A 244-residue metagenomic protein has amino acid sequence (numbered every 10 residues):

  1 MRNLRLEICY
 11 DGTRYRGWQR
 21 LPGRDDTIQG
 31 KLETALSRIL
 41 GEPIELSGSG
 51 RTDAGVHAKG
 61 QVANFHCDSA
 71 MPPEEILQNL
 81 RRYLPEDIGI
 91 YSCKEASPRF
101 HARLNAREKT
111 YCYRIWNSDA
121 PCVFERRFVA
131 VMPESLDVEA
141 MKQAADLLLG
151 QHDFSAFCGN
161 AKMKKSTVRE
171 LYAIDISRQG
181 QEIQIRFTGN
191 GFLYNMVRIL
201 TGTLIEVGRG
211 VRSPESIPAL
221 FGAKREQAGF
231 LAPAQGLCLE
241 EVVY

Functional and structural regions predicted by a protein language model:
M1-Y244: Structured-RNA-binding interfaces characteristic of tRNA pseudouridine synthases
